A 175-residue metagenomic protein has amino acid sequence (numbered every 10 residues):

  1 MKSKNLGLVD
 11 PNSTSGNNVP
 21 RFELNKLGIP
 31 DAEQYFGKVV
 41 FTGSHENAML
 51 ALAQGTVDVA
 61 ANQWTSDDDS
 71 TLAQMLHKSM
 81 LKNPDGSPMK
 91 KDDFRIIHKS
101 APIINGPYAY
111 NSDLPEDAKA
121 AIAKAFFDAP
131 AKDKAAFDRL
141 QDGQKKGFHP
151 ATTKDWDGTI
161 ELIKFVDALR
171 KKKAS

Functional and structural regions predicted by a protein language model:
K2-S3, K124: Alpha-helical secondary-structure segments
N5-P115: Pocket-lining segment of extracytoplasmic ligand-binding domains
Y110-S175: An extracytoplasmic/periplasmic, membrane-proximal ligand-sensing/linker region
